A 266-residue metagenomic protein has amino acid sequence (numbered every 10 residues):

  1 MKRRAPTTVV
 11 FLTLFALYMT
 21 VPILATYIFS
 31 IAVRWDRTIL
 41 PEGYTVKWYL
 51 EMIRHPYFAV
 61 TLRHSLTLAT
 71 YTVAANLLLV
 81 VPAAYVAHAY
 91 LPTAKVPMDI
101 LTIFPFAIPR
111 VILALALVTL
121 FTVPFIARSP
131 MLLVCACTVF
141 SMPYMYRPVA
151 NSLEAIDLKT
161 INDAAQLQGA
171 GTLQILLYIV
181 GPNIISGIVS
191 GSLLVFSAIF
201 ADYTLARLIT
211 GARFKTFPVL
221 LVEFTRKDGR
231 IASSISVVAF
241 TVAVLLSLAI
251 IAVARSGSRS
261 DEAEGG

Functional and structural regions predicted by a protein language model:
M1-R3, T70-T102, L115, T119 (+3 more regions): Transmembrane-helix boundary motif in ABC transporter permease subunits
K2-F11, Y18, A32, A150-N162 (+3 more regions): C-terminal transmembrane helix and the adjacent membrane-cytosol boundary/short C-terminal tail of inner/organellar
K2-R4, Y49-Y57, F200-A252, S256-G257: Interhelical loop and adjacent transmembrane-helix boundary motif in polytopic membrane transport permeases
F11-I23, Y146-V149, T172-A201: Transmembrane alpha-helices
V21-L24, I28, L78-P82, L115 (+5 more regions): Membrane-embedded alpha-helices of multi-pass transport/permease systems
V21-P56, R207-A212, G266: Short membrane-interfacial helix/loop motifs at transmembrane-helix boundaries
R37, V46, V111-P143, L173 (+1 more regions): Membrane-interfacial helix termini and adjacent extracytoplasmic/periplasmic loops of multi-pass transporters
T67, T93-D99, I156-S190: Amphipathic cytosolic juxtamembrane alpha-helices at the membrane-cytosol interface of multi-pass membrane transporters
